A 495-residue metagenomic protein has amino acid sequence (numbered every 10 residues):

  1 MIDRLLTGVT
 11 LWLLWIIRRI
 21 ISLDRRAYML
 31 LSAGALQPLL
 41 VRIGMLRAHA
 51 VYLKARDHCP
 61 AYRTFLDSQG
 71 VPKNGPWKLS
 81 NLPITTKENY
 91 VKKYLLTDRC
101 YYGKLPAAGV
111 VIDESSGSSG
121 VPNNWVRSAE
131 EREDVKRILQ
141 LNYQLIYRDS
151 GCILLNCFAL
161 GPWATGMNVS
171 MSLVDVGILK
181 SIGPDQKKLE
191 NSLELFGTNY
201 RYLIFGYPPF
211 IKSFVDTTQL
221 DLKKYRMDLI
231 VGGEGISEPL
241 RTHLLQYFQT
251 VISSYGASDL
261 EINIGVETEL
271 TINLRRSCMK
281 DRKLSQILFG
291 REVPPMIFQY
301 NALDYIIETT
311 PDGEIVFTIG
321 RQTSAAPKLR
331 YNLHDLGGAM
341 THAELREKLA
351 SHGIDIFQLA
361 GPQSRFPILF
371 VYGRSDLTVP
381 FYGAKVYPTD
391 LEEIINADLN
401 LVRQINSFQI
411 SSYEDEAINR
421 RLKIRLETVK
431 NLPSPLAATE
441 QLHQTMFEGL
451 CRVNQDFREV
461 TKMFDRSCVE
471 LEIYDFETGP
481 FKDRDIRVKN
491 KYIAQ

Functional and structural regions predicted by a protein language model:
M1-E114, G120-L145, D149-G151, A417-Q495: Nucleotide 5′-phosphate-binding alpha/beta core
D3-S22, M29, K87-L284, L288-G290: Active-site phosphate/ATP/adenylate-binding loop shared across adenylate-forming ligases
A55, S115, L154, I204 (+3 more regions): Residue-level signal for inorganic ion chemistry
C59, Y207-P208, P388: Helix N-cap/beta->alpha junction signal
L155-N156, V316, R425: Short, well-ordered beta-strand segments
L179-K180, V251, I307, L471-I473: Generic structural signal for residues in well-ordered beta-strands
I204, A325, L329-F464: AMP-binding/adenylate-forming catalytic core of the ANL superfamily
T242-D355: Conserved AMP-binding/adenylate-forming
